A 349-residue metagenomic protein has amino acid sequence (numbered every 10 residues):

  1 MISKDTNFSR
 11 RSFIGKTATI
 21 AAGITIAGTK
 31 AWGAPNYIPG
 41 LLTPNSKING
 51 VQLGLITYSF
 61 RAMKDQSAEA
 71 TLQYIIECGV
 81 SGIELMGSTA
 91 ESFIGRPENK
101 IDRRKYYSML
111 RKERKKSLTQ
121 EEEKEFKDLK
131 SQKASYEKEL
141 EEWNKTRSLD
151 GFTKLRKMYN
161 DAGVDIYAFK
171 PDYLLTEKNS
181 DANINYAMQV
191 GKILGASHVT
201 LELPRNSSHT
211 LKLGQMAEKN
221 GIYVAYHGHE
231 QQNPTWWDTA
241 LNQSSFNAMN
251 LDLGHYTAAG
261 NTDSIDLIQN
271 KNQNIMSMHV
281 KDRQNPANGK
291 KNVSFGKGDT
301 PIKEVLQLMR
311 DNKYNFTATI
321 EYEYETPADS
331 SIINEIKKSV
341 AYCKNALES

Functional and structural regions predicted by a protein language model:
M1-S9: N-terminal secretory signal peptides
T17-G33, N45, K145, G151-F152 (+2 more regions): Active-site acidic/histidine proton-transfer and metal-coordination neighborhood in alpha/beta enzyme cores
T29-Q66, Q73: C-terminal segment of N-terminal export signals and the immediately downstream linker at the start of the mature
L42-I48, L72-E77, E98-K112, L118-K130 (+6 more regions): Acidic (Asp/Glu)-rich catalytic clusters
G50, L55, G82-I83, K212-D299 (+1 more regions): Acidic/histidine-rich catalytic cores of soluble enzymes
L55, I75, I83, Y159 (+6 more regions): Conserved, mostly hydrophobic/aromatic
Y58-F60, M86-A90, P171-L174, P204 (+4 more regions): Active-site beta-loop-alpha junctions enriched in small/polar residues
A70-T89, L194-G195: Catalytic domains of carbohydrate-active enzymes, especially glycoside hydrolases
